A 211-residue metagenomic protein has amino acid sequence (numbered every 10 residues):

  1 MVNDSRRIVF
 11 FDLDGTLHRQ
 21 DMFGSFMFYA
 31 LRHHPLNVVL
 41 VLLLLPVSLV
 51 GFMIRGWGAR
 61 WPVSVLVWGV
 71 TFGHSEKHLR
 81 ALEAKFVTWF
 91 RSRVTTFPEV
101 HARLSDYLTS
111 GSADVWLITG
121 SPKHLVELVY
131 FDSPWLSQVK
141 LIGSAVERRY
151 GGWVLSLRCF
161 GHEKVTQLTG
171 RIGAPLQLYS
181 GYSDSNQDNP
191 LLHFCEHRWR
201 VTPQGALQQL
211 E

Functional and structural regions predicted by a protein language model:
M1-G58: Active-site neighborhood of HAD-like aspartate-dependent phosphohydrolases
V2-R6, K77, A81-A84, T88-E211: C-terminal cap/substrate-recognition subdomain and adjoining C-terminal extension of metal-dependent phosphatase-like
F11-L13, F26, T71, S137-Q138 (+1 more regions): Broad hydrophobic/π-residue packing in well-ordered secondary structure
Q20, V67, S75-R80: Catalytic cores of transferase enzymes with a strong primary signal for eukaryotic protein kinases
F28-R32, V65-T71, V87-R93, W153-V154: Short acidic/polar alpha-helix capping motifs at helix-coil junctions
L31-L40, G56-L66, T95-L104, L125: Short, charge-rich amphipathic segments
V50-M53, P62-G73: Helix-loop "lid/cap" segments that line or gate small-molecule binding pockets
